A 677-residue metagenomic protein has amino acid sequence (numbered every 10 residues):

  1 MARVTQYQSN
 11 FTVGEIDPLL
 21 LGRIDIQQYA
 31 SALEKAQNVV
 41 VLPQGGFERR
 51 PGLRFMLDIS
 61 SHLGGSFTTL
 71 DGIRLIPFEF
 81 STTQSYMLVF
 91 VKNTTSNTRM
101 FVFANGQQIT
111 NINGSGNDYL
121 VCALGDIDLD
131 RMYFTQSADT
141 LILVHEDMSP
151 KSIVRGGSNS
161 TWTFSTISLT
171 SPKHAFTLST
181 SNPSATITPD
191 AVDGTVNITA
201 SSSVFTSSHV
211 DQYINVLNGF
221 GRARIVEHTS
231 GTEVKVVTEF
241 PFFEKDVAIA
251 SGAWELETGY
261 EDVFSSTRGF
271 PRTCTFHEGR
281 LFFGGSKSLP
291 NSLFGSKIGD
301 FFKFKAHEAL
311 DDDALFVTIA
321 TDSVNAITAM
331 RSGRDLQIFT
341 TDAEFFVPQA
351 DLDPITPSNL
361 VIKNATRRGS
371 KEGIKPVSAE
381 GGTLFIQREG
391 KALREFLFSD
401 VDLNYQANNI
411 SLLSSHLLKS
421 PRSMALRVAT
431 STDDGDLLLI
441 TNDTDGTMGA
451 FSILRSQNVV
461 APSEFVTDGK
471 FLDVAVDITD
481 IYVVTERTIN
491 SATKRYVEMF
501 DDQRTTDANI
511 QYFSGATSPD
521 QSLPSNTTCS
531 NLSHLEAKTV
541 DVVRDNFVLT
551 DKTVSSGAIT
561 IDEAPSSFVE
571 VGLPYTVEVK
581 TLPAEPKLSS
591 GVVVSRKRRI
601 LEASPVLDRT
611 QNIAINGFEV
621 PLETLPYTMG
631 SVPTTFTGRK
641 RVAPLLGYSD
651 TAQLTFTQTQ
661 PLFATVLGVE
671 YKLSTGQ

Functional and structural regions predicted by a protein language model:
M1-I112, S152-G156, T161-D193, A253-R331 (+5 more regions): N-terminal beta-propeller domains
N105-S181, R222-A223, I440, T447-V497 (+2 more regions): Beta-strand-rich solenoidal segments
Q107-D139, K245-E261, D312-A326, N364-R368: Aromatic/His-enriched, Gly/Pro-containing loop or helix-boundary segments that lie immediately adjacent to catalytic
T110-N111, R155, W162-A253, Q406-L417 (+3 more regions): Autoprocessing Asn-cyclization modules and mimics
A123-Y133, D562, T628-Q653, T657-P661 (+1 more regions): Beta-sandwich interaction modules
R131-F134, R280, T321-D541: Beta-sheet-dominated scaffold domains
E244-S265, V554-V592, T657-G676: Surface-exposed interaction regions enriched in Ser/Thr/Asp/Glu that occur as long low-complexity tracts or repetitive
K597-T610: A short beta-strand element within beta-rich, extracytoplasmic domains of secreted/secretory-pathway proteins
